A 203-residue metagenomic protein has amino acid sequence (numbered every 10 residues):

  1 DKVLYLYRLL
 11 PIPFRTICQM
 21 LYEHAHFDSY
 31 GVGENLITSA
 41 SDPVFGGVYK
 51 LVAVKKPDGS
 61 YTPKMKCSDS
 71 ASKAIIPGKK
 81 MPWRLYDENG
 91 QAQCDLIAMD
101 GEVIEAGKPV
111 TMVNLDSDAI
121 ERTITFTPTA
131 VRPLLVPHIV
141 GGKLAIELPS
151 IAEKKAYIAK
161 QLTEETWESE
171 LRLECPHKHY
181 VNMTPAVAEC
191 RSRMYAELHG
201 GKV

Functional and structural regions predicted by a protein language model:
D1-Y7, T16: Acidic, glycine-rich loop-and-beta core segments that form the ion-binding/anion-interacting portion of active sites
I12-V203: Gly/Ser/Thr/Ala-enriched C-terminal appendages of enzymes
